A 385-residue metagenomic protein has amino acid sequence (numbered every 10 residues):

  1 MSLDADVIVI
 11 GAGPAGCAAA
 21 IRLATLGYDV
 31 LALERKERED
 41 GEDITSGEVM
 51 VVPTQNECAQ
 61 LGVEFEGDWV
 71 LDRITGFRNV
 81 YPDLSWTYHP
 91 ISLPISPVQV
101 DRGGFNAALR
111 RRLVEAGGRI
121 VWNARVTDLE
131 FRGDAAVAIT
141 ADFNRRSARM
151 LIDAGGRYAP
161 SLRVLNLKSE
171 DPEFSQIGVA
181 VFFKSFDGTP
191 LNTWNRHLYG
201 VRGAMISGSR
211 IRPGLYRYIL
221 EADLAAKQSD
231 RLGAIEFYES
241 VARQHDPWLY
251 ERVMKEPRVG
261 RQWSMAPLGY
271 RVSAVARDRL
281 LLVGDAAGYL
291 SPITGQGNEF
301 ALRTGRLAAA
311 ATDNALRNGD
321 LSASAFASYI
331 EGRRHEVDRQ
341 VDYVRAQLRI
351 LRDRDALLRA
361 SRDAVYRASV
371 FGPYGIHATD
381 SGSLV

Functional and structural regions predicted by a protein language model:
A5-A32: N-terminal Rossmann-like FAD-binding beta1-loop-alpha1 element of flavoenzymes
A24-S46: Glycine-rich FAD pyrophosphate-binding loop
D40-R78: N-terminal FAD cofactor-binding segment of flavoenzymes
D83-V100, V137, L215, I219-A225: Helix-loop-beta segment of a Rossmann-like dinucleotide-binding subdomain
S92-R111, Q228-G233: Short beta-strand to alpha-helix junction loop
R112-W248: Predominantly flavin-linked oxidoreductase catalytic cores and closely associated redox partners
Q228, L232-A308: FAD/FMN-dependent oxidoreductases across multiple families
A310-V385: C-terminal helical "tail/cap" subdomain of flavin- and related membrane-associated enzymes
